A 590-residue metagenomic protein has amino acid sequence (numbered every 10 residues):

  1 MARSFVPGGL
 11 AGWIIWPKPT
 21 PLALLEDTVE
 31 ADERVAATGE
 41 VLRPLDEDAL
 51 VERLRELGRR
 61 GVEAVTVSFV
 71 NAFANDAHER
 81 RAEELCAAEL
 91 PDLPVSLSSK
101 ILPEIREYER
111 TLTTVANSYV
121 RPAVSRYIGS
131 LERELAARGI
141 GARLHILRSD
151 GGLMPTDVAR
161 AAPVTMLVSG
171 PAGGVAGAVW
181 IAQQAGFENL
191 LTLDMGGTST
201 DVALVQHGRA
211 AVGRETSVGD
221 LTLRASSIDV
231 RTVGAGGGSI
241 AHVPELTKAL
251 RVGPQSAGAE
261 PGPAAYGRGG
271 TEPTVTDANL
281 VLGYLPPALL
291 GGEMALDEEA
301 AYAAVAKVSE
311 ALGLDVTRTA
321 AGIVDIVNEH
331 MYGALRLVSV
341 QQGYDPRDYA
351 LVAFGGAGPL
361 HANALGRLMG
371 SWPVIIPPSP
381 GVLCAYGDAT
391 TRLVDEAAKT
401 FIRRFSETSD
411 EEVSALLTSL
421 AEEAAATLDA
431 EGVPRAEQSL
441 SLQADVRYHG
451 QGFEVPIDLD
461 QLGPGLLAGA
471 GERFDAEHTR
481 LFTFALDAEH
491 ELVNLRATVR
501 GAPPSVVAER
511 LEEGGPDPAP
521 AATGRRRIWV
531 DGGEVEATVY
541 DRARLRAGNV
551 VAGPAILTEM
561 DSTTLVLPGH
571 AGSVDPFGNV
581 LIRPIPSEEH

Functional and structural regions predicted by a protein language model:
M1-D32, H207-A210, R214-L280: Early-domain small/polar-rich strand-loop-helix modules and first-structured segments of the mature chain
V6-W13, P21-L42, V62, E107-V115 (+4 more regions): Gly-rich Lys/Arg/Thr-decorated short loops/hinges at beta-loop-alpha junctions or inter-strand turns that position
E33-E89, L93, H478: Ribokinase/PfkB-type carbohydrate-kinase core domain
R34, S99-L135, G381, Y386-A415 (+1 more regions): Metal-dependent DNA phosphodiester-chemistry modules and their immediately adjacent helices/loops in DNA-processing
D48-E56, R60-G61, F187, G197 (+8 more regions): C-terminal, non-catalytic interaction/recognition modules in large multi-subunit enzymes and RNPs
A64, S68-T114, S118, L459 (+2 more regions): Terminal amphipathic helices with adjacent charged low-complexity linkers/tails
V70-A72, K100-L102, S149-G151, H207 (+4 more regions): Short, ordered loop/turn segments at secondary-structure junctions
S99-R106, R110-T113, R126-V243, T247-A249 (+4 more regions): ATP-dependent carbohydrate kinase catalytic cores
